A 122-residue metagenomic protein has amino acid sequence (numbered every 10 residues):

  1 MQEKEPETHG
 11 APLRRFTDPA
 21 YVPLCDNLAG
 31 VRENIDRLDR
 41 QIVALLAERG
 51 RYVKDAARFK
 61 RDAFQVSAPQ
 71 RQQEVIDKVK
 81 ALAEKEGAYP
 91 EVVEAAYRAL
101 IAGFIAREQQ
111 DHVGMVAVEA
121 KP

Functional and structural regions predicted by a protein language model:
M1-P122: Domain-level signature for soluble enzymes in the chorismate/prephenate branch of the shikimate pathway
